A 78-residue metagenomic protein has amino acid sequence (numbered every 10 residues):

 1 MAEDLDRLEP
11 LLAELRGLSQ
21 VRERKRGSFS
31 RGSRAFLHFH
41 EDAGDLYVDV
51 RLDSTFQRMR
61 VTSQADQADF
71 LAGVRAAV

Functional and structural regions predicted by a protein language model:
M1-V78: Charge-dense, helix-prone N-terminal extensions
